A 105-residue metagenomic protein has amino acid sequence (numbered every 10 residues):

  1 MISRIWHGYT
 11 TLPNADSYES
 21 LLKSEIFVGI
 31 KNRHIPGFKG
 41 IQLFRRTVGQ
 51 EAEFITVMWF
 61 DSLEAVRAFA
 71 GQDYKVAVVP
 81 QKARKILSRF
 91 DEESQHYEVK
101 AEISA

Functional and structural regions predicted by a protein language model:
S3-Y9, G40-Y74: Short, well-ordered beta-strand segments in beta-rich or mixed alpha/beta enzyme and ligand-binding folds
L12, F60-S62, E98-A101: Non-catalytic surface loops within mature trypsin-like serine protease
N14-G40, V78-K82: Short amphipathic alpha-helical segments
D16-Y18, E51, V66-A68, S104-A105: Short acidic, gly/pro-rich beta-turn/loop elements at beta-sheet edges and active-site/ligand-binding grooves
E25, V66, F90-E93: Low-complexity, intrinsically disordered/propeptide-like segments
K39-A52, V78-A105: Glycine-rich beta-strand-turn "strand-cap" elements at beta-sheet edges
